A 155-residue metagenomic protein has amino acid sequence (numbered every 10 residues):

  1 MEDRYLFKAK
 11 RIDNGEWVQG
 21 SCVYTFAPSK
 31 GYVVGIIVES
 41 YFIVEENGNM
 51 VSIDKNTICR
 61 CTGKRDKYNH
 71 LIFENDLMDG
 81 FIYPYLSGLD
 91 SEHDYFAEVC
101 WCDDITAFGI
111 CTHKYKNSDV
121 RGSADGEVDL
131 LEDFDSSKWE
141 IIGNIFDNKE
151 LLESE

Functional and structural regions predicted by a protein language model:
M1-E155: Secondary-structure transition motif
